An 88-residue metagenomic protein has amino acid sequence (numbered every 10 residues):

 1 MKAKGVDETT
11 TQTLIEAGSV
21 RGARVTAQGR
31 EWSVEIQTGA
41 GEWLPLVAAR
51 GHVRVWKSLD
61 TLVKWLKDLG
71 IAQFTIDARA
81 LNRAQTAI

Functional and structural regions predicted by a protein language model:
M1-K2, I88: Short, low-complexity, intrinsically disordered N-terminal peptides in bacterial proteins
K2-S33: Short N-terminal "domain-start" leader segments that mark the transition from disordered tails or signal peptides into
E8-T11, G22-A23, P45, W65 (+1 more regions): Functionally constrained cores in energy, signaling, and assembly domains
A23, Q28-G29, K57, L66 (+1 more regions): Aromatic-residue detector
V25-G51, I76-L81: Short aromatic-glycine-(Arg/Gly/Cys) micro-motifs in beta-strand/loop hairpins
Q37-G41, D60, I88: Alpha-helix boundary/capping detector
W43-L69: Acidic, aromatic-enriched beta-alpha/helix-loop junctions
W65-I88: Mixed-charge, Lys/Arg-enriched low-complexity segments
